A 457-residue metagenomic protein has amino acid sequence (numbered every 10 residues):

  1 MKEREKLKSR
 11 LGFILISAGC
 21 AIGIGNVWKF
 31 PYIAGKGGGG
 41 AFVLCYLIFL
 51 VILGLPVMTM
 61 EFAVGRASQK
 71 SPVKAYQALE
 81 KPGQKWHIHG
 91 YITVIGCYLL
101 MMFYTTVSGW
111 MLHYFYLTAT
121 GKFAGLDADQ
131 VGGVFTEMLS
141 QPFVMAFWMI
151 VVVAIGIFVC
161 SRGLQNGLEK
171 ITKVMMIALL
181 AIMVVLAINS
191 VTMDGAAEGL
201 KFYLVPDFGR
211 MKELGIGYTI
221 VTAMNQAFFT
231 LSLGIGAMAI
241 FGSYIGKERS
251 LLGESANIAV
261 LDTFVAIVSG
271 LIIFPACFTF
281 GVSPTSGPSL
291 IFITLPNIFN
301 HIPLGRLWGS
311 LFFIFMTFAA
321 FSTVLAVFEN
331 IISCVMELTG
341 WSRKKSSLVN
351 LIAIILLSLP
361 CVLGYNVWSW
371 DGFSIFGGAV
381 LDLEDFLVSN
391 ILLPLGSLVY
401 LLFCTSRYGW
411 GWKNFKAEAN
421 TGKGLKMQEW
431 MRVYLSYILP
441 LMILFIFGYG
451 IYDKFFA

Functional and structural regions predicted by a protein language model:
M1-W28, V57-F62, R66-L79, G83-I88 (+2 more regions): Membrane-interface "cap" regions at the ends of multi-pass membrane proteins
K2-L7, E169, K173-F321, L325 (+1 more regions): Membrane-embedded translocation segments of transport machinery
E3-E5, I33-G37, A67-I92, T105-Q165 (+5 more regions): Inter-helical loop and helix-membrane interface segments of multi-pass membrane transporters/permeases
K6, G12-I14, C20, P142 (+6 more regions): Loop-to-transmembrane helix boundary motifs in multi-pass membrane proteins
K6-S17, F42-C45, Q84-Y98, A146-V152 (+6 more regions): Select transmembrane alpha-helical segments in multipass membrane proteins
G12-F49, G236-G242, L252-A256, V260-L261: Transmembrane helix-boundary motif of multi-pass solute transporters/channels
I33-G37, K85-M101, T136, V151-M175 (+3 more regions): Membrane-water interface regions at transmembrane-helix termini and the short interhelical loops of multi-pass membrane
H89-V94, T339-A353, L383-I443: C-terminal membrane-solvent junction of multi-pass transporters and transport-like membrane proteins
